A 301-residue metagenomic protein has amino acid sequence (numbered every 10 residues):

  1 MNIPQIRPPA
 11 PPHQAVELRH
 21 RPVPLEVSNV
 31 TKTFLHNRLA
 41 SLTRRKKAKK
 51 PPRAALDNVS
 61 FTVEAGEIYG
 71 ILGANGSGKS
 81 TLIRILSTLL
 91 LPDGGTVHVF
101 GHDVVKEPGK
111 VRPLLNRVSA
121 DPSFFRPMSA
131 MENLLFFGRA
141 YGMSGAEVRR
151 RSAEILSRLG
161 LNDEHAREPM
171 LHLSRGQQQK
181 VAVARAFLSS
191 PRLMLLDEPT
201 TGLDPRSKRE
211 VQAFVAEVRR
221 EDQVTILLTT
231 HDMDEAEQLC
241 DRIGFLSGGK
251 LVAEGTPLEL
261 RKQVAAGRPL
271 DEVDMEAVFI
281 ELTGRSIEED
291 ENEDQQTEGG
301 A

Functional and structural regions predicted by a protein language model:
S41, L135, R139, E147-H165: Conserved ABC ATPase "signature" region
P169-L173: Conserved ABC ATPase signature
S190: Conserved catalytic motifs of ABC-family nucleotide-binding domains
M194-D197: Catalytic Walker B motif of ABC-type/P-loop ATPase nucleotide-binding domains
R209-D222: Helical segment within the ABC ATPase nucleotide-binding domain
E254-G255: ABC ATPase "signature
